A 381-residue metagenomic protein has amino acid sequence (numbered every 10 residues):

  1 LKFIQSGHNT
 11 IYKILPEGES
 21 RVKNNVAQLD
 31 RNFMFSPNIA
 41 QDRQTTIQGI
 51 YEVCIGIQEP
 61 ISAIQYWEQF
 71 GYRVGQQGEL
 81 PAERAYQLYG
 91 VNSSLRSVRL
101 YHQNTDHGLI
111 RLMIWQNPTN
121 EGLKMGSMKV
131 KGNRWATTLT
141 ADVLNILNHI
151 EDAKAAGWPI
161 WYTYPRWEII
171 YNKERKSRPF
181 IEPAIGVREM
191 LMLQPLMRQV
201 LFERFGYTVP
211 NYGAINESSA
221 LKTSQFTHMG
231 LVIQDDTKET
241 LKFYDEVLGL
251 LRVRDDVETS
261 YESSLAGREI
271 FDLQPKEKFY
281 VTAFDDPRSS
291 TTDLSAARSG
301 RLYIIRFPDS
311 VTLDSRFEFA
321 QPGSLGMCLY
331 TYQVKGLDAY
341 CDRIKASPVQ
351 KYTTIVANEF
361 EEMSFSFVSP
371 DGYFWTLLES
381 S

Functional and structural regions predicted by a protein language model:
K2-T45, I55, Q77-E79, R99 (+7 more regions): Vicinal oxygen chelate
N38-G122, G126-N133, T140, D152: An N-terminus-focused feature that recognizes amino-terminal "leader" regions
G56-E59, G230-D236, V334: Conserved beta-strand-loop-alpha-helix junction that forms the acyl-donor binding cleft
A63-E68, I150, T240-D245, I344 (+1 more regions): Conserved active-site tyrosine of GNAT-family acetyltransferases
K238-E239, R252: Beta-propeller domains
S310-T312: Eukaryotic modular interaction domains in large regulatory/scaffold proteins
A320-G323: Hydrophobic, secondary-structure "cap" segments at the distal end of domains
M327-L329: Loop/turn-rich, solvent-exposed surfaces of beta-rich toroidal or solenoidal domains
